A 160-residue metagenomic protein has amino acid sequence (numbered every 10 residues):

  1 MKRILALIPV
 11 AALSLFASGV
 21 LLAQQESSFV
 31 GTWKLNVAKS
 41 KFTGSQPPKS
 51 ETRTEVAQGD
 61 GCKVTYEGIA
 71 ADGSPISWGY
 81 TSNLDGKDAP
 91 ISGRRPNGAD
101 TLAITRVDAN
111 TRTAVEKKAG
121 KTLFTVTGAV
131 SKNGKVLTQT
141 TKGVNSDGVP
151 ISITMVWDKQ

Functional and structural regions predicted by a protein language model:
M1-I4: Positively charged n-region of N-terminal signal peptides that target proteins for export
I8-S18: Bacterial N-terminal signal peptides
L21-Q160: Hydrophobic small-molecule pocket/channel-lining residues, especially in calycin-type beta-barrels
